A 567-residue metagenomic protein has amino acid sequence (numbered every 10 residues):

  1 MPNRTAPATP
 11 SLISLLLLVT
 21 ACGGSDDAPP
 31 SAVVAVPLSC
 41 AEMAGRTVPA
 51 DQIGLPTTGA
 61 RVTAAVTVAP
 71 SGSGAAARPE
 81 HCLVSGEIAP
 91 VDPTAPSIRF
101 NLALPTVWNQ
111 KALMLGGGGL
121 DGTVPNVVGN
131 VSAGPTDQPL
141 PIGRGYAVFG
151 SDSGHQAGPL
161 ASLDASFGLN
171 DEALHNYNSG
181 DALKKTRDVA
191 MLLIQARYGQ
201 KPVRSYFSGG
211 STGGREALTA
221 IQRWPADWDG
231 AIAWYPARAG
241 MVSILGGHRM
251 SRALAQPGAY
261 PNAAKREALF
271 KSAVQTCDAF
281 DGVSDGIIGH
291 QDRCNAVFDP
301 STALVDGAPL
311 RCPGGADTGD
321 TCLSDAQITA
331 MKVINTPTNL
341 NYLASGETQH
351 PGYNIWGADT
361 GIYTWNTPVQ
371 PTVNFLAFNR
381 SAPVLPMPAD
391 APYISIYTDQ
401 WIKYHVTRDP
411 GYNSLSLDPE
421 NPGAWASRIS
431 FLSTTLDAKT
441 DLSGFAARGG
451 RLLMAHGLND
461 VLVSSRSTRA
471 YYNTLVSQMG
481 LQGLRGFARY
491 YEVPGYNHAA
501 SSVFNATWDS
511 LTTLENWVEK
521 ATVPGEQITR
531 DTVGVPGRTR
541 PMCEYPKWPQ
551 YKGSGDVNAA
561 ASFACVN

Functional and structural regions predicted by a protein language model:
L18-A21: C-terminal motif of bacterial Sec signal peptides marking the signal peptidase cleavage site
S25-K111, V124-G129, G134-T136, S284-I288 (+4 more regions): Catalytic-loop region of hydrolases
G119-G199, L245-G246, R408-A426, F431-T434 (+1 more regions): Cap/lid segment of the alpha/beta-hydrolase catalytic domain
Q200-S211: Alpha/beta-hydrolase fold nucleophile elbow
G209-T219: Glycine-rich nucleophile elbow surrounding the catalytic serine of serine-hydrolase chemistry
T219-I221, A226-N341: A catalytic-pocket lid/entrance helix-loop region that shapes and gates access to the active site across common
M454-H456: Short beta-strand/loop motif that positions the catalytic acidic residue of the alpha/beta-hydrolase fold
F487-S501, V533-G534: Histidine-bearing beta->alpha loop at or near hydrolase active sites
